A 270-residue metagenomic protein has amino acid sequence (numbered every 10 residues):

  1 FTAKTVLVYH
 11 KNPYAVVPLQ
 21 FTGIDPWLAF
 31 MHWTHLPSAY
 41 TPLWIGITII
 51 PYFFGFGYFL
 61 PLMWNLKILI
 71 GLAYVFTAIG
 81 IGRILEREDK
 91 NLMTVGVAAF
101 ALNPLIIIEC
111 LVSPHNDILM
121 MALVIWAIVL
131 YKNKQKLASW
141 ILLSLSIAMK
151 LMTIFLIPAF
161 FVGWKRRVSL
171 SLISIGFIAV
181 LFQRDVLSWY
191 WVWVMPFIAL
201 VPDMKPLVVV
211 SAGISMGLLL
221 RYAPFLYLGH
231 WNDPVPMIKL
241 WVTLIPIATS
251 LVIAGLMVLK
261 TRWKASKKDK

Functional and structural regions predicted by a protein language model:
F1, Y74, N116-A127, W191-M195: Hydrophobic core segments of transmembrane alpha-helices in multi-pass, intramembrane catalytic enzymes
F1-K67: Intramembrane catalytic core of multi-pass membrane enzymes that act on lipidic substrates
F59, M63, K67, A98-I118 (+5 more regions): Aromatic- and kink-enriched transmembrane "portal" helix at the membrane-lumen/periplasm boundary that abuts
W64-E88, M121-A122: Transmembrane-helix motifs of polytopic, lipid-linked glycan transferases
I79-G80, L119-Q135: Specific aromatic-rich, kink-prone transmembrane helix
I81-N103: Transmembrane-helix signature of polytopic, membrane-embedded enzymes that assemble or transfer cell-envelope glycans
I107-I108, A127-L130, L137-F160, I173-F182: Membrane-interface alpha helices of multi-pass inner-membrane proteins
R166-G176, L181-S188, F197-K270: Transmembrane helical bundles and short interhelical boundary loops of multi-pass, membrane-embedded
